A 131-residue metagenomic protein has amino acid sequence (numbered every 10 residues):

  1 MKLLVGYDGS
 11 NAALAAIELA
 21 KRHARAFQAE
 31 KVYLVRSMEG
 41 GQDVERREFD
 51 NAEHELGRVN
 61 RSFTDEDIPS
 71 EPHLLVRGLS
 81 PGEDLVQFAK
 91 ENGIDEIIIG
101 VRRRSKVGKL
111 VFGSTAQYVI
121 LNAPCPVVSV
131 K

Functional and structural regions predicted by a protein language model:
M1-D50, S62-E66: Small/aliphatic-rich secondary-structure junction motif
R36, V101-R102, K131: Short secondary-structure boundary segments
F49-E55, Q87, V111-A116: Charged helix-capping and loop-helix junction motifs
D65-I97: Structural beta-alpha unit
I99-L121: Glycine-rich, Arg-bearing micro-motifs that act as flexible, cationic patches
C125-K131: Short, flexible loop segments at boundaries between secondary-structure elements
